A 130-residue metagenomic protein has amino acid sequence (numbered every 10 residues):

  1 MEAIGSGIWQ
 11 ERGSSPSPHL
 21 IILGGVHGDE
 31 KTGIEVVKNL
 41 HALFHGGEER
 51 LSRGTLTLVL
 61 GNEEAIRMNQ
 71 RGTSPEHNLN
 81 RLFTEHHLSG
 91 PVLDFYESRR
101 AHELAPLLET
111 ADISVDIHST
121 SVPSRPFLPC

Functional and structural regions predicted by a protein language model:
M1-C130: Structured catalytic-domain cores with a bias toward divalent-metal coordination
